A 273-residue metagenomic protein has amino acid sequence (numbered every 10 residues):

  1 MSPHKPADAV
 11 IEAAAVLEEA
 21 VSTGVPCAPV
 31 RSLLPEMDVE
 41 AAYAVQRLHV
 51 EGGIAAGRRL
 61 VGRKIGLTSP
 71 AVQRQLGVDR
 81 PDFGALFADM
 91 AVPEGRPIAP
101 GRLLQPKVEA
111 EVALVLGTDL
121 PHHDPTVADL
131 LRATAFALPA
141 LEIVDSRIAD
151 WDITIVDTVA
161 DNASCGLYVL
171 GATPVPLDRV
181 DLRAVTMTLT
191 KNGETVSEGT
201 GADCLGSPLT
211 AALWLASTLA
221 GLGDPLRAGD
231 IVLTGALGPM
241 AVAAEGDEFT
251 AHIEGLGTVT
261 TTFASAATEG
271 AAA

Functional and structural regions predicted by a protein language model:
P3-S207, E248, T258-S265, A272-A273: Catalytic-core "active-site belt" of small-molecule-metabolizing enzymes, emphasizing His/Asp/Glu-rich regions
L120, L237-A241, G255-T258: Short, charged beta-turn/beta-strand-edge "cap" motif at the junction between a beta-strand and an adjacent loop
T210: Glycine-rich, small/acidic residue-mixed loop/short-helix segments
